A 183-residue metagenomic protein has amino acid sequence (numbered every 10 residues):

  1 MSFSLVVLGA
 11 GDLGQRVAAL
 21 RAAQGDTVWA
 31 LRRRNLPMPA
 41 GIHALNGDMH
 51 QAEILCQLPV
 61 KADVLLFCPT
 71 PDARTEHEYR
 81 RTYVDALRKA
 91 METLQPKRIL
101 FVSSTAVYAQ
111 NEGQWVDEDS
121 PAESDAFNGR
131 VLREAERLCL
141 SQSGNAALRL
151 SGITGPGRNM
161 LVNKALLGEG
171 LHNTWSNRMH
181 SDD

Functional and structural regions predicted by a protein language model:
L5-G9: Conserved N-terminal Rossmann-fold NAD(P)-binding element of oxidoreductases
A10-G11, L150: Glycine-rich Rossmann-fold phosphate-binding loop(s) that bind the pyrophosphate of adenine dinucleotide cofactors
G14-Q15: N-terminal Rossmann-fold NAD(P) dinucleotide-binding loop
H43-D63: Conserved Rossmann-fold cofactor-binding substructure of NAD(P)-dependent oxidoreductases
A62-L100, E134: NAD(P)-cofactor binding segment of oxidoreductase domains
R88-D125: Conserved Rossmann-fold NAD(P)-dependent oxidoreductase catalytic core, especially the SDR/UDP-sugar
S104, E134-G157: Conserved beta-loop-beta element that borders a ligand/cofactor-binding pocket
L150, M160-N163, E169-D183: Substrate-positioning beta->alpha
